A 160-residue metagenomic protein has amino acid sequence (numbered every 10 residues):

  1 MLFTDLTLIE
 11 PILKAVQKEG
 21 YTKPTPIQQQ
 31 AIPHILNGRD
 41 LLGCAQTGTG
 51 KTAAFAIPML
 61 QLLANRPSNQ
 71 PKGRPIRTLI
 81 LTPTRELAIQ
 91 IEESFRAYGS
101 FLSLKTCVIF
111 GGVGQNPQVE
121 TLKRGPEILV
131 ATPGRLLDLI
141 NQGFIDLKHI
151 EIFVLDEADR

Functional and structural regions predicted by a protein language model:
M1-C44: Conserved pre-motif I regulatory segment
D5, E10-K14, K18-Y21, S68-F144 (+1 more regions): Conserved nucleic-acid-binding Ia/Ib motif block in the N-terminal RecA-like helicase ATPase lobe
P26, A54, V130: Short aromatic/basic micro-patch
Q29-L41, T52-P71, I89, S94-A97 (+1 more regions): Walker A/P-loop NTP-binding motif
A45-T49: The conserved Walker
D156-R160: Short, intrinsically disordered, charge-balanced linker/junction segments flanking boundaries in proteins
